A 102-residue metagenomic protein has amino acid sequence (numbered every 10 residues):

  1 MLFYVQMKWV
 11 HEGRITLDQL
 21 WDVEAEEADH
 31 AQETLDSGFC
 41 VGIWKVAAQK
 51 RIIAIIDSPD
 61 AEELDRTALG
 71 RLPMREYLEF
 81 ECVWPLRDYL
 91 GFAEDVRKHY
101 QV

Functional and structural regions predicted by a protein language model:
M1-V102: Conserved, structured core segments of small domains
